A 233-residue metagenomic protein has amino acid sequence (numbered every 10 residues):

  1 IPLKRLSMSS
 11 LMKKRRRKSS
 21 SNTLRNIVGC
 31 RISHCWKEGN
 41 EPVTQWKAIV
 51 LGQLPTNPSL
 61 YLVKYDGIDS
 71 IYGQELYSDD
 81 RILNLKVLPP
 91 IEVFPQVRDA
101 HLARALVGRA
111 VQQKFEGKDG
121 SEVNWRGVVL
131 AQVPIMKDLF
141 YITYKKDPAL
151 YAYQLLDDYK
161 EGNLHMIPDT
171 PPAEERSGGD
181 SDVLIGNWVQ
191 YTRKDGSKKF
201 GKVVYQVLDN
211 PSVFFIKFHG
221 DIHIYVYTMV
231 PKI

Functional and structural regions predicted by a protein language model:
I1-I233: Eukaryotic chromatin- and chromosome-associated nuclear factors, especially histone mark writers/erasers/readers
